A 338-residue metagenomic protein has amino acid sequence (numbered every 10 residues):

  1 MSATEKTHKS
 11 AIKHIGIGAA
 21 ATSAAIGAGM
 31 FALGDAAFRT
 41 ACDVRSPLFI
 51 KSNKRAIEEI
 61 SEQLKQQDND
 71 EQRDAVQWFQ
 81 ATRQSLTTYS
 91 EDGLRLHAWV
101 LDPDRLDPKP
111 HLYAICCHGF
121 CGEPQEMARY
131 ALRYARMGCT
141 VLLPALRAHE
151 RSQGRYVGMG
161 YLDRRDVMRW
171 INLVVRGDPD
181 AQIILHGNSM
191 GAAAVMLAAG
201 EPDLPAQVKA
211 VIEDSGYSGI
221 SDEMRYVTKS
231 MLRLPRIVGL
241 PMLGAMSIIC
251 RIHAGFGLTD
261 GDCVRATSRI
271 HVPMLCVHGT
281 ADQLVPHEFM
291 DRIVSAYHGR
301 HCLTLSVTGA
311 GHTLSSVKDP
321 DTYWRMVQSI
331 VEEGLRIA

Functional and structural regions predicted by a protein language model:
M1-Q67: N-terminal membrane-anchoring alpha-helices
E62-D107: N-terminal cap/lid segment of alpha/beta-hydrolase-fold proteins
A131-Q153: Conserved alpha/beta-hydrolase
H149-Q182: Catalytic nucleophile-loop/oxyanion-hole region of alpha/beta-hydrolase and closely related hydrolase-like folds
L197-L258, R265-A266: Hydrolase active-site cap/lid region
C263, V272, P286-S295: Short alpha-helix in the alpha/beta-hydrolase fold that links the catalytic acid
R269-H271, C276-H278, D282: Short beta-strand/loop motif that positions the catalytic acidic residue of the alpha/beta-hydrolase fold
A310-W324: Catalytic histidine-centered segment of alpha/beta-hydrolase-like enzymes
